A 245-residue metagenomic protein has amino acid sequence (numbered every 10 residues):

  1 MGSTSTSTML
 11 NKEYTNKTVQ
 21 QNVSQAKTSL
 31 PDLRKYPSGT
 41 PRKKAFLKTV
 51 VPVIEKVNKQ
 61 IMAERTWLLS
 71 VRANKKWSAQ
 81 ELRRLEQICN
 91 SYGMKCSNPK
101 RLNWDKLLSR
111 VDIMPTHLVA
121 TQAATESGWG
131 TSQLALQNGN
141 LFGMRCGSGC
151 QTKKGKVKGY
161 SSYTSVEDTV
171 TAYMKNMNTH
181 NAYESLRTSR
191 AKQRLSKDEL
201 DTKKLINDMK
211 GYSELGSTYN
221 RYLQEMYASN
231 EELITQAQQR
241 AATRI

Functional and structural regions predicted by a protein language model:
M1-T121, T125-I245: Catalytic cores of secreted/periplasmic lytic hydrolases that degrade extracellular macromolecules
